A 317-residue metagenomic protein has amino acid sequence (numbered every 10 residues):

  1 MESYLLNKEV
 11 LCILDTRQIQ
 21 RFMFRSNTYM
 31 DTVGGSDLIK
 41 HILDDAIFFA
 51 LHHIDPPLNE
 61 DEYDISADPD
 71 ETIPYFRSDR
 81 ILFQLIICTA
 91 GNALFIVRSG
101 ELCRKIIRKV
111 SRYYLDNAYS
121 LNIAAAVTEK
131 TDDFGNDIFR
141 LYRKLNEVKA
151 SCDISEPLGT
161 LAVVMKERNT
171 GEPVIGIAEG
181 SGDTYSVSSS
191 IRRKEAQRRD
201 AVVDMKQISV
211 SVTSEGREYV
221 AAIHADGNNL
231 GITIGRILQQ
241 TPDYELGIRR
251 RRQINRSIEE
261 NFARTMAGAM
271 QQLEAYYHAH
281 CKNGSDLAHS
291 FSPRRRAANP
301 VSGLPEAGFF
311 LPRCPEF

Functional and structural regions predicted by a protein language model:
M1-F317: Regulatory and interdomain segments flanking nucleotide-handling catalytic cores in signaling/defense enzymes
